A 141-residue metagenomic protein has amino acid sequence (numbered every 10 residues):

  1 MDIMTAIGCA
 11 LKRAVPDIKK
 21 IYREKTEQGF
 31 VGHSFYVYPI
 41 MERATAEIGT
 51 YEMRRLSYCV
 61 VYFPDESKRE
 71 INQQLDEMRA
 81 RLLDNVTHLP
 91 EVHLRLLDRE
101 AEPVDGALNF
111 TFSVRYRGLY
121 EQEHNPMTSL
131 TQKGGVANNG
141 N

Functional and structural regions predicted by a protein language model:
M1-Y22, M41-N141: Charged, amphipathic alpha-helical segments and their flanking helix caps
Y22-V31: Short acidic low-complexity segments
G32-I40: A short, hydrophobic beta-strand-centered structural micro-motif
